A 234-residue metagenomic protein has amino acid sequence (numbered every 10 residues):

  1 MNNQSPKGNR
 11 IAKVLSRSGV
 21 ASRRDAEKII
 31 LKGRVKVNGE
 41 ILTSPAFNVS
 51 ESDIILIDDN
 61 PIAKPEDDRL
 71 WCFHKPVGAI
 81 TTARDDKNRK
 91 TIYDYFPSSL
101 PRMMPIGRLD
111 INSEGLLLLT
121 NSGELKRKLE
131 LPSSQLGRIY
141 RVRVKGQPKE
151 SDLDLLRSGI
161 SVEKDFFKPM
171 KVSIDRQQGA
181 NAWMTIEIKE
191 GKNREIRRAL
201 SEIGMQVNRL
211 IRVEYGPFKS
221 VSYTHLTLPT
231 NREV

Functional and structural regions predicted by a protein language model:
M1-D86: S4-like RNA-binding module at protein N-termini
K7, I11, S22-D25, P45 (+12 more regions): Helical mechanochemical/support elements of P-loop NTPase systems and associated helical scaffolds
E27, A46-F47, P61-P65, I106-L109 (+3 more regions): Replace "in large, NTP-powered and nucleic-acid-processing enzymes" with "in large, NTP-powered factors and other
D53, D59, F73-V77, R84 (+4 more regions): Flexible glycine-/small-residue-rich
P97-P132: Glycine/acidic-rich beta-strand-loop module
S113-E114, N121-L129, W183-P217: Pseudouridine synthase
E124-W183, A199-S201: Non-catalytic RNA-recognition surface used by pseudouridine synthases
H225-V234: Single conserved hydrophobic/aromatic residue that forms the stacking wall/gate of nucleotide- or nucleobase-binding
